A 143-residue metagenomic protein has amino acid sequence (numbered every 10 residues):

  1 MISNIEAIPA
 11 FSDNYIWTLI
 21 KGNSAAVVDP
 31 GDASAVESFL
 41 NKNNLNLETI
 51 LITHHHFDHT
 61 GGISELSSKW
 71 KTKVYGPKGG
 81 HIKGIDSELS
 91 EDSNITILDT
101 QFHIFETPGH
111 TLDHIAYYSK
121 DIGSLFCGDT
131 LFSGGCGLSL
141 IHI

Functional and structural regions predicted by a protein language model:
M1-L45, A116-G128: Conserved beta-strand hairpin/beta-sheet module of binuclear metal-dependent hydrolase folds, prominently
N4, I85, E91, F132-S139: Glycine-rich, flexible loop/turn motifs
F11, A25, D32-H103: Active-site HxH/HxHxD metal-binding segment of metal-dependent hydrolases
P30-D32, H55, G79-G80, H110-T111 (+3 more regions): Active-site metal-binding loops of divalent metal-dependent hydrolases
G61-G62, A116-Y117, C136: Active-site-flanking alpha-helical
S93, D113-I115: Generic beta-strand structural signal
T107: Hydrophobic alpha-helical positions that pack around
I141-I143: Conserved small/polar residues in nucleotide/adenosyl-binding loops
